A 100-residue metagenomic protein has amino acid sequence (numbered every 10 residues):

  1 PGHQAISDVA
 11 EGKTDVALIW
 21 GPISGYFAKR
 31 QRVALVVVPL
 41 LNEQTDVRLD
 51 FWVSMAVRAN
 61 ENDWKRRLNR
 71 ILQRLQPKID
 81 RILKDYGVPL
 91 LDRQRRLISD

Functional and structural regions predicted by a protein language model:
P1-D100: Proline/Glycine/Serine-rich low-complexity intrinsically disordered segments that serve as flexible stalks/linkers
